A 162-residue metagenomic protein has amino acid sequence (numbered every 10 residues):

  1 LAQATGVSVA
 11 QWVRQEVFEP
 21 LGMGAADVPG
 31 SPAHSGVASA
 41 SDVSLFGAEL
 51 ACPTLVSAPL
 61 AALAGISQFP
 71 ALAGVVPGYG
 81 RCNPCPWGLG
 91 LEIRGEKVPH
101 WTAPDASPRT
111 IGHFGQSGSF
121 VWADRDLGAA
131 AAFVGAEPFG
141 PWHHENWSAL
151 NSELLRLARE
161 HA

Functional and structural regions predicted by a protein language model:
A2-Q3, V7-E19, G24-A162: Catalytic loop of the DD-peptidase/beta-lactamase superfamily, centered on the K-T-G motif and neighboring
